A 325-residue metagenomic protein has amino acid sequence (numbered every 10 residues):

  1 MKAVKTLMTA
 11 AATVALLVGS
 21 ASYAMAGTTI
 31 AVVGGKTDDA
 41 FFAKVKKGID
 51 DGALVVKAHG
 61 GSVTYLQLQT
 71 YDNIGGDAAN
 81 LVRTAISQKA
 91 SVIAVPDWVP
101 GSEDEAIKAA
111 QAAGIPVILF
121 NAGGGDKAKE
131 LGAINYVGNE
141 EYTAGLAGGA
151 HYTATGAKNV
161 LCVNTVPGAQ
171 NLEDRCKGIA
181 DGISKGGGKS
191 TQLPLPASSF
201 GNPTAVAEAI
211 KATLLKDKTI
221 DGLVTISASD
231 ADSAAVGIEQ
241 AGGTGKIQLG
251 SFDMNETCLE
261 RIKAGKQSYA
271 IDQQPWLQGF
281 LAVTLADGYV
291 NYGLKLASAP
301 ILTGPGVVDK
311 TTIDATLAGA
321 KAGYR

Functional and structural regions predicted by a protein language model:
M1-M25: Gram-negative bacterial Sec-dependent N-terminal signal peptides
T29-G52, V56, T64-A79, P96-P100 (+2 more regions): Extracytoplasmic "Venus flytrap"
F41-K57, A144-G148, Q170-S190, A205 (+4 more regions): Short, solvent-exposed amphipathic alpha-helices that sit in or adjacent to ligand/effector-binding or catalytic
V55-D72, L161-C162, I183-P203: Short beta-strand elements in bilobed, periplasmic/extracellular small-molecule ligand-binding domains
A78, N135-V160, D174, T204-A207 (+2 more regions): Hydrophobic alpha-helical segments within soluble ligand-binding/sensing domains
R83, V92-Q111, I179, S198-R261: Hydrophobic alpha-helical
P100-G101, E105-T143, A157-N159, T165 (+3 more regions): Flexible loop/hinge segments that line or gate small-molecule binding clefts
P167, N171, I183-G186, T191 (+1 more regions): Hinge/cleft segment of the Venus flytrap/periplasmic-binding protein
